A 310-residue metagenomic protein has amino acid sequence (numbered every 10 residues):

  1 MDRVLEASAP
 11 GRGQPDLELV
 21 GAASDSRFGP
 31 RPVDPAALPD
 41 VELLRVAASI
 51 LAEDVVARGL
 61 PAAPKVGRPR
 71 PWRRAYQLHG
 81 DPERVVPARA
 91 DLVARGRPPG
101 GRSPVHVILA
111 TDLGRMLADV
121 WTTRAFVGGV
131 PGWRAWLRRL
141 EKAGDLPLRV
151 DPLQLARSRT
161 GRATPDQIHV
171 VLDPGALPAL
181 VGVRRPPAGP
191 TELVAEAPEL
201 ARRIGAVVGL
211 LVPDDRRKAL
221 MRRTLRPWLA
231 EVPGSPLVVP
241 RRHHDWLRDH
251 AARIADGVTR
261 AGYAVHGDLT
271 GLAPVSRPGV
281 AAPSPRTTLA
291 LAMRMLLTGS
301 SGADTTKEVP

Functional and structural regions predicted by a protein language model:
M1-P310: Anion-recognition interface
